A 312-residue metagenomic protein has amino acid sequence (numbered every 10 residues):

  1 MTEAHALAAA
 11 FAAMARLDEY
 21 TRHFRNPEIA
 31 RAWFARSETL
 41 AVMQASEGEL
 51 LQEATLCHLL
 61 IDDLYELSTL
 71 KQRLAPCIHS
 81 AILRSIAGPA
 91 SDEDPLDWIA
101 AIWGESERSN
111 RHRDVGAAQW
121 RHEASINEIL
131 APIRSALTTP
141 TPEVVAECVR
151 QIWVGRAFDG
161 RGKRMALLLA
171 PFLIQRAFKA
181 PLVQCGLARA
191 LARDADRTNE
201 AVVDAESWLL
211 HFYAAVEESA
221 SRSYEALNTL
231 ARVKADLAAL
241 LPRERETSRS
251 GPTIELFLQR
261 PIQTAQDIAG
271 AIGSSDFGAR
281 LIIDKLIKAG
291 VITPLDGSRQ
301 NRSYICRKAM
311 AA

Functional and structural regions predicted by a protein language model:
M1-A312: FIC/Doc superfamily catalytic core
